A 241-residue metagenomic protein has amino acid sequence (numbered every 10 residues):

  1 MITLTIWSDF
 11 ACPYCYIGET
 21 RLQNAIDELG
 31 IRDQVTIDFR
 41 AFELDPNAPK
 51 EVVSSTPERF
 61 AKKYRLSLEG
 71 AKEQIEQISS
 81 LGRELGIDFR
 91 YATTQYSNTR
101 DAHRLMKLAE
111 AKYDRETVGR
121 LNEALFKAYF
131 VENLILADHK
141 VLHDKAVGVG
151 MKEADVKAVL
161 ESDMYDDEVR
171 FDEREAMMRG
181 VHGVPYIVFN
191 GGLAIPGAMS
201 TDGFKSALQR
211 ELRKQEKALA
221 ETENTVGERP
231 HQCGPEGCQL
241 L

Functional and structural regions predicted by a protein language model:
M1-T5: Extreme N-terminal starter segment of soluble prokaryotic enzymes
I6-I31, F39, K107-L241: C-terminal cap of thioredoxin/glutaredoxin-like
T20-Y129, L219, T225-V226, C238: Structural alpha/beta surface segment adjacent to cysteine/selenocysteine redox centers across thiol/disulfide enzymes
